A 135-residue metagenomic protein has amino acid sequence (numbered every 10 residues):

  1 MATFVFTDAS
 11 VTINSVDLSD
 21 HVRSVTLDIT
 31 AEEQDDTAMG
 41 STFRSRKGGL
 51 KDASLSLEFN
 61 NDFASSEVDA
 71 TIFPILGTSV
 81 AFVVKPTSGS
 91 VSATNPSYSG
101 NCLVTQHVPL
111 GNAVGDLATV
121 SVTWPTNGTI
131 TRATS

Functional and structural regions predicted by a protein language model:
M1-S135: Signature of extracytoplasmic/envelope-associated structural regions
